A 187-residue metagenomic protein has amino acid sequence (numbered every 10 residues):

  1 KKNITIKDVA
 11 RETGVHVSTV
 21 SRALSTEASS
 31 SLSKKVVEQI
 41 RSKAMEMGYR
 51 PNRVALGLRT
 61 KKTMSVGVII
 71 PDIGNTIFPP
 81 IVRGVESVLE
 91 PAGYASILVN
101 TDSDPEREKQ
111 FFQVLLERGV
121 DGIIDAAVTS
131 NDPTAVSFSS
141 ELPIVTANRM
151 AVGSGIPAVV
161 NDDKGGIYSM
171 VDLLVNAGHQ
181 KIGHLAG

Functional and structural regions predicted by a protein language model:
K1, T5, K61-N176: Alpha-helical recognition/docking segments in bacterial nutrient-uptake and carbohydrate-utilization systems
K1-K62: N-terminal helix-turn-helix DNA-binding module of bacterial transcription factors
V17-R22, R59-D72, L173, K181-G187: Short beta-strand segments enriched in small/hydrophobic residues
